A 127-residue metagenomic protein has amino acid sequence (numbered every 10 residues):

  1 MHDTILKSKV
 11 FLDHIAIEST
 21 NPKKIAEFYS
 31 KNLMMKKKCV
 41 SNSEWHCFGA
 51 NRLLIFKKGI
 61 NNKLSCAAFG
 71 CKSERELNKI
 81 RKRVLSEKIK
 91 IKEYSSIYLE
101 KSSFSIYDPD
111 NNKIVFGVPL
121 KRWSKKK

Functional and structural regions predicted by a protein language model:
M1-I5, L85-K127: Vicinal oxygen chelate
M1-K23, L64-F69, S124-K127: N-terminal beta-strand motif that seeds the catalytic metal site of vicinal oxygen chelate
K7-L53: Core segments of cupin and vicinal oxygen chelate
V10, N62, L99-K101: Loop/turn position at the start of each blade in beta-propeller repeats
N21-P22, E76, S102-S103: Residue-level preference for nonpolar/small residues embedded in alpha-helices
F28, R75-R83: Short amphipathic alpha-helices within nucleic acid-binding modules
L33-C66, C71, K113-L120: Conserved short beta-strand elements that form part of the metal-binding/catalytic scaffold of enzyme active sites
K72-E74, E93-Y94: Aromatic/His-enriched, Gly/Pro-containing loop or helix-boundary segments that lie immediately adjacent to catalytic
